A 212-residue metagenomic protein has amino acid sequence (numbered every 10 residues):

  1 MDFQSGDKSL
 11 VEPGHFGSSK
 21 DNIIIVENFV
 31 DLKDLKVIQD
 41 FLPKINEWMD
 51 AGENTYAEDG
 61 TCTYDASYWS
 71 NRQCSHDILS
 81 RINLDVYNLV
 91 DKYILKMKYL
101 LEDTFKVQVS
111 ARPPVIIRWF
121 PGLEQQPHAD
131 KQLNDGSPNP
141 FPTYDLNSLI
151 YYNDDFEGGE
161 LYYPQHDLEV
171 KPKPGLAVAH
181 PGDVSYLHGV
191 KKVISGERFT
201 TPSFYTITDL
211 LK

Functional and structural regions predicted by a protein language model:
D2-T104: Non-heme Fe(II)/2-oxoglutarate
Y87-K212: Catalytic core of non-heme Fe(II) oxygenases with the double-stranded beta-helix
